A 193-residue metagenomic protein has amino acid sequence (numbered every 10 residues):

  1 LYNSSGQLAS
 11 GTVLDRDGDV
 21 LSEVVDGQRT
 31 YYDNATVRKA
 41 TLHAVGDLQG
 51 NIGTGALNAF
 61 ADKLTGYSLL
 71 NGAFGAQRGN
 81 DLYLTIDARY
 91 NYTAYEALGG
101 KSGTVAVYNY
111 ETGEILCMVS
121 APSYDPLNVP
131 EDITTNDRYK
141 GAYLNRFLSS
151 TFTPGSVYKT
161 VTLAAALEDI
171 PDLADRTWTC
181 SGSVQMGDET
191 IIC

Functional and structural regions predicted by a protein language model:
L1-T104, M118-T151: Extracytoplasmic/periplasmic proteins that interact with beta-lactams or build/remodel peptidoglycan
G18, A44, A94, G113 (+1 more regions): Residue-level preference for non-acidic, small/hydrophobic
A106-Y108: Mobile, glycine-rich extracellular loop/lid and propeptide segments that shape or gate substrate/ligand access
E111-T112, V184: Short, internal active-site loops enriched in acidic
E114, T151-P154: A glycine-rich, coil/turn loop motif that links secondary-structure elements
V119-A121, T153-C193: Short, glycine/proline-biased beta-turn/loop segments that scaffold the active-site neighborhood
